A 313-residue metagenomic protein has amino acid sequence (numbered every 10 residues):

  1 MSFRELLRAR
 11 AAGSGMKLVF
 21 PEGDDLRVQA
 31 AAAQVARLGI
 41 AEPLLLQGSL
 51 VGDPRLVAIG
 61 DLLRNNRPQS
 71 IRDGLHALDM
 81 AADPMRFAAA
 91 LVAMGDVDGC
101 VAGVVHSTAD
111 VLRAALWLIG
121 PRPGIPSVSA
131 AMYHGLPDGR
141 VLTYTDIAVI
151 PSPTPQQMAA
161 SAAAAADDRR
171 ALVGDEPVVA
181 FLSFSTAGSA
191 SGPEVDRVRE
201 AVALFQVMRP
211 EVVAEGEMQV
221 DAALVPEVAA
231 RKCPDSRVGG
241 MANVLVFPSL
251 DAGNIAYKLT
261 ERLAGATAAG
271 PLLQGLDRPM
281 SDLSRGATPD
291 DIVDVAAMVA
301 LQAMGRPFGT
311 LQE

Functional and structural regions predicted by a protein language model:
M1-L45, L50-G239, V244-E313: Anion-binding alpha/beta catalytic cores of soluble intermediary-metabolism enzymes, centered on
